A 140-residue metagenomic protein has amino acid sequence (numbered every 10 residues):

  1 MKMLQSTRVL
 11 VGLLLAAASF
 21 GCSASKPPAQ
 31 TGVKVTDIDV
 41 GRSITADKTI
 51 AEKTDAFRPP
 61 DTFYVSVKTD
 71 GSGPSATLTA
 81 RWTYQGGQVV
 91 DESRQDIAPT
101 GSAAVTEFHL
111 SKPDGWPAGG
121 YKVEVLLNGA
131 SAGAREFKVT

Functional and structural regions predicted by a protein language model:
M1-V11: Bacterial N-terminal signal peptides that target proteins for export
L13-A16: Short, linear, compositionally biased motifs with a strong N-terminal bias
A18-G21: C-terminal motif of bacterial Sec signal peptides marking the signal peptidase cleavage site
A24: Short, conserved catalytic or interaction motifs in soluble domains
P28-G120, L126-E136: Contiguous segments within soluble domain cores/interaction surfaces
